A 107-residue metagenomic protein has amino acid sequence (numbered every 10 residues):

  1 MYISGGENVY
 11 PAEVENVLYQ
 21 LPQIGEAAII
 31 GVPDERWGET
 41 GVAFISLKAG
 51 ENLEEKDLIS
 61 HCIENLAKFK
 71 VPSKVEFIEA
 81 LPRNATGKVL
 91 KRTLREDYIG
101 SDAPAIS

Functional and structural regions predicted by a protein language model:
M1-K70, E79-P82, G87, T93-E96: AMP-binding/adenylate-forming catalytic core of the ANL superfamily
E96-S107: Acidic/polar alpha-helix N-cap and adjacent early helical turns within long charge-rich amphipathic helices/linkers
